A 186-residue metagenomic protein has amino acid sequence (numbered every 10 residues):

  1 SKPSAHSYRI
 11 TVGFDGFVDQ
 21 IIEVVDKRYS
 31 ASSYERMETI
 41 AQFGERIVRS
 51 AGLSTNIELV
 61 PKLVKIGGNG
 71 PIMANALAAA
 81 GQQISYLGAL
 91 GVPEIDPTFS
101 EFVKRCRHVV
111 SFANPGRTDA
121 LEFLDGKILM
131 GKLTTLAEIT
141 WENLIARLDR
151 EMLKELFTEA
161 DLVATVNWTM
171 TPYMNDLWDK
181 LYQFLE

Functional and structural regions predicted by a protein language model:
S1-L53, V60-N69, A78-E186: Ribokinase/PfkB-type carbohydrate-kinase core domain
